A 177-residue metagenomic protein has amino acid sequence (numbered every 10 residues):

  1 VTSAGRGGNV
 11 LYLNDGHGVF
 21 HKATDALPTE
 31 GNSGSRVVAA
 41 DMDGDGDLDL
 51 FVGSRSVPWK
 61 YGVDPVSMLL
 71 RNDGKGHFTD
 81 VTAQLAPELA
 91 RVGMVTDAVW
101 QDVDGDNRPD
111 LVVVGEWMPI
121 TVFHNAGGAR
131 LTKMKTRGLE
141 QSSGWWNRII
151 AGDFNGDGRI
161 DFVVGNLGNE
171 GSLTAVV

Functional and structural regions predicted by a protein language model:
V1-A4, L50-S54, L111-G115, F162-N166: Hydrophobic beta-strand segments that make up the repeating blades of beta-propeller and related beta-repeat
A4-G5, M42, R55-S56, V103 (+3 more regions): Flexible loop residues that form catalytic and substrate-binding hotspots at small-molecule/glycan-binding clefts
A4-G7, W59-P65, G115-M118, T174-V177: Short, solvent-exposed loop/turn segments at conserved positions within beta-propeller repeat blades
R6, G34, D64, G93-V95 (+2 more regions): Short coil/loop residues immediately preceding or within conserved phosphate-binding loops of NTP-utilizing enzyme
N9-L11, L50, S67-L69, I120-V122 (+2 more regions): Hydrophobic beta-strand positions in blades of beta-propellers and related beta-sheet-rich domains
Y12-N32, L70-G93, F123-G144, V176: Blade-edge motifs of beta-propeller repeat domains
L13, A26, S33-G44, L48 (+6 more regions): Beta-propeller blade termini
K133-V177: Conserved, well-structured beta-alpha core segment at the onset of a catalytic domain
